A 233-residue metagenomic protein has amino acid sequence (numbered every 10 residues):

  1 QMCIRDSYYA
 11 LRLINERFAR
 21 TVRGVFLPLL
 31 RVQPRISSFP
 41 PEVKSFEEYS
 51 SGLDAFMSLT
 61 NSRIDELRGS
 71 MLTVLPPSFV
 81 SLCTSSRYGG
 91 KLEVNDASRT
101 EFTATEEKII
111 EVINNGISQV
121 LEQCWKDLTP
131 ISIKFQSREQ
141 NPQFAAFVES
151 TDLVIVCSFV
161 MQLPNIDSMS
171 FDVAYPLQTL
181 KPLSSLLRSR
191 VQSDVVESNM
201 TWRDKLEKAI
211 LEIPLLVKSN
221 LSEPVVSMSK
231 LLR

Functional and structural regions predicted by a protein language model:
Q1, R5-R233: N-terminal auxiliary interaction/assembly segments of multi-subunit proteins
